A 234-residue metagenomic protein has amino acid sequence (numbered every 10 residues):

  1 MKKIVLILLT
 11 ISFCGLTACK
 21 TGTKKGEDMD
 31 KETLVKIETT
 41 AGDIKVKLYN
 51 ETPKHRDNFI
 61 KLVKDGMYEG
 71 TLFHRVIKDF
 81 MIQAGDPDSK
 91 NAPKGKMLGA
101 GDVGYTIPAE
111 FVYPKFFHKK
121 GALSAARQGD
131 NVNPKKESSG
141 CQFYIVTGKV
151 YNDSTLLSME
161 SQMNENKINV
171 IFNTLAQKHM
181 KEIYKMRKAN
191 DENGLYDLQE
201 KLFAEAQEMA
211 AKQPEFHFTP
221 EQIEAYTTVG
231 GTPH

Functional and structural regions predicted by a protein language model:
M1-M29: Bacterial Sec-dependent N-terminal signal peptides
C19-H234: Cyclophilin-like peptidyl-prolyl cis-trans isomerases
